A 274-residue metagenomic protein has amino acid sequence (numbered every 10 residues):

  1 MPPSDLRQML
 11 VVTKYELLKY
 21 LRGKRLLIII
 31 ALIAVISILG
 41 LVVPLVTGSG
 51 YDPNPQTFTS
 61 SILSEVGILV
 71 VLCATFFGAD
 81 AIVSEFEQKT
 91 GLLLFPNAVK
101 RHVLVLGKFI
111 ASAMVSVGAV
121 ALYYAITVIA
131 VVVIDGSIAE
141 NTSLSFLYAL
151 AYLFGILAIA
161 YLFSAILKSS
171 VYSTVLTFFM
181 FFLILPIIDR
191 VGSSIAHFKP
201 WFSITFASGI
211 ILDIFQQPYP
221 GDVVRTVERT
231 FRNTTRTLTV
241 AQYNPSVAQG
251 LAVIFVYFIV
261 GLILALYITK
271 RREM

Functional and structural regions predicted by a protein language model:
M1-I30: Aromatic- and glycine-rich beta-strand/loop motifs that create alpha-glucan
M1-P3, A31-A81, L106-T177, V240 (+1 more regions): Secretory targeting signals
K24-L26, R101, S170, M274: Membrane-helix interface/capping residues of multi-pass secondary transporters
L26-L32, G118, A252-Y257: Hydrophobic H-region at the start of alpha-helical membrane spans
V43, T47-T57, L183-I268: Terminal transmembrane helical anchor/hairpin motif
T75-F95, F109, M274: Transmembrane helix boundary and interhelical loop/hinge segments in multi-pass membrane proteins
